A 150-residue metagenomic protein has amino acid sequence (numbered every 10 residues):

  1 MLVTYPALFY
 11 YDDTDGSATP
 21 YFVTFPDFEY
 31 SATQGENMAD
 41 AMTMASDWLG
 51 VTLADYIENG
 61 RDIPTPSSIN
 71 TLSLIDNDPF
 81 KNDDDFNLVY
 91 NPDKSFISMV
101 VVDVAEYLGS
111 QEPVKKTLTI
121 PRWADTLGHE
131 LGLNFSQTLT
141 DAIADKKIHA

Functional and structural regions predicted by a protein language model:
M1-T19, T24, E106-L108: N-terminal segment of the canonical double-stranded RNA-binding domain
L2-P6, G50-T119, W123-H129, Q137 (+1 more regions): Short, charged, surface-exposed hinge/linker loops at domain edges that act as mobile lids or interdomain connectors
P26-E29, P121: Short, proline-centered helix/strand-breaking motifs
E29-D40, T117: A short, exposed loop/beta-hairpin motif centered on an aromatic-Gly-Thr core
A39-V51: A short, charged, amphipathic alpha-helix used as a generic interaction element across diverse proteins
